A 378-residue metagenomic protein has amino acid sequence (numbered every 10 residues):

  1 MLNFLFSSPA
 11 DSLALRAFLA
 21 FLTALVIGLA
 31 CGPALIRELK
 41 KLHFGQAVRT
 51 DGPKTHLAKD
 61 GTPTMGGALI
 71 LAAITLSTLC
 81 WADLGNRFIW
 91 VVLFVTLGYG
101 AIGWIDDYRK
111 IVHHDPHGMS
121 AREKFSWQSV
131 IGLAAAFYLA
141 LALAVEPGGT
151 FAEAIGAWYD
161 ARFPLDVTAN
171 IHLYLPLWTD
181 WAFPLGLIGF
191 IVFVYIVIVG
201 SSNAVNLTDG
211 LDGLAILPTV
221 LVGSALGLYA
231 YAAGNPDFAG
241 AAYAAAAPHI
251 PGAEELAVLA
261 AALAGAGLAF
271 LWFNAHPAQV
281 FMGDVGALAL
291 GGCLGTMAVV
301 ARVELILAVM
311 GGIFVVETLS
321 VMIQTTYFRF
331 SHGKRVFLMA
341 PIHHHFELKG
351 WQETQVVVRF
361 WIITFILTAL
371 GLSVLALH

Functional and structural regions predicted by a protein language model:
L2-K40, I70-G103, L133-L173, F190-H378: Alpha-helical transmembrane segments
K40-G45, D51-P53, L57, L69: A cross-family signal for N-terminal binding/gating loops and helix N-caps that shape access to the active site
L42-F44, H114, V285: Juxtamembrane helix-loop transition segments at the membrane interface in multi-pass membrane proteins
R49-T62, P116-Q128, H343: Juxtamembrane helix-capping/reentrant segments at transmembrane boundaries
G85-L93, V112-W127: Membrane-interfacial loop-to-helix junctions in multi-pass inner-membrane proteins
K110-S120, L177-F183, Q352: Membrane interface segments of multi-pass transport proteins and intramembrane proteases
